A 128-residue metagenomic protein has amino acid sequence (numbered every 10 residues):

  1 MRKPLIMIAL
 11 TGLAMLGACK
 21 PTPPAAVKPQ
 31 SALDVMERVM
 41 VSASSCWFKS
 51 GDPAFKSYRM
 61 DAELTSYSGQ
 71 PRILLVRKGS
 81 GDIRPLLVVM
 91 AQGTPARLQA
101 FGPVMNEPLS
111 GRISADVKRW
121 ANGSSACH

Functional and structural regions predicted by a protein language model:
M1-C19: Sec-dependent bacterial lipoprotein signal peptides
P4-I6, P29-D34, R112-A115: Short, intrinsically disordered, charge-biased short linear motifs at domain edges
L13-D34: Bacterial Sec signal peptide processing site at the extreme N-terminus
V27-R38, M105-L109: Extracytoplasmic/periplasmic, Sec-exported soluble proteins
L33-L74: Post-signal-peptide N-terminal segment of Sec-exported extracytoplasmic proteins
V41, R97, P103-H128: C-terminal partner/receptor-binding element of secreted or periplasmic proteins
G69-V104: Mid-chain, structured segments of secreted extracytoplasmic proteins
